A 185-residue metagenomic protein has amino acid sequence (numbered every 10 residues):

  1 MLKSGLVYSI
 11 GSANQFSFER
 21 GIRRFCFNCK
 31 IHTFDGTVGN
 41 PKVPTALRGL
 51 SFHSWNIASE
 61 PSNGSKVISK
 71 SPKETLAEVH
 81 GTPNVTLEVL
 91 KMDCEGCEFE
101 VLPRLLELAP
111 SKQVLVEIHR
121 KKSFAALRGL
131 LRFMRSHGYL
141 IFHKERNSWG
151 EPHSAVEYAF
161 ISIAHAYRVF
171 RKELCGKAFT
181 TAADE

Functional and structural regions predicted by a protein language model:
M1-E185: Phosphate/nucleotide-binding beta-alpha loop and adjacent structural elements of enzyme active sites
